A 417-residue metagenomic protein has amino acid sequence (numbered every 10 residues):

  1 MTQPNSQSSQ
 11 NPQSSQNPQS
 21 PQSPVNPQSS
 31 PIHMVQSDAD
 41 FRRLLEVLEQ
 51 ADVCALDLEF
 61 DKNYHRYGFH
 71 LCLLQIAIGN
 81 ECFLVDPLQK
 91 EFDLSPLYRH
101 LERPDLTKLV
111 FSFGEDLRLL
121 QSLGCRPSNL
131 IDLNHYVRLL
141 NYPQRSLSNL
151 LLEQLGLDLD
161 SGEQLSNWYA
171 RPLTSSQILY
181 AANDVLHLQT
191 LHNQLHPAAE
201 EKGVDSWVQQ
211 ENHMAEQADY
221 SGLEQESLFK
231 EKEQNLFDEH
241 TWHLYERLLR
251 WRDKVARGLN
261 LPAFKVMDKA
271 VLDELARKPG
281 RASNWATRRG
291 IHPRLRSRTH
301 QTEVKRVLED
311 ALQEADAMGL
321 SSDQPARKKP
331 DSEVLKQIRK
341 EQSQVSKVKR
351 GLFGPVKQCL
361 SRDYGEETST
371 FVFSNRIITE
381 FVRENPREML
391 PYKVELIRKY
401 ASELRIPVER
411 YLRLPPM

Functional and structural regions predicted by a protein language model:
M1-N5, N26-C54, L58, E409-M417: N-terminal accessory regions of nucleic-acid-interacting proteins
N5-Q28: Compositionally biased, intrinsically disordered low-complexity segments enriched for polar/charged residues
C54-E59, D132, D184: Short acidic catalytic loops
A55, T107-F113: Acidic beta-strand-to-loop metal/phosphate-binding motif
L71, Q75-G79, G114-S166, A170: Metal-dependent phosphoesterase core characteristic of DEDDh/y 3'-5' exonuclease domains
C82, R103-K108: Short active-site oxyanion
L159-D219: Acidic, Mg2+-coordinating catalytic module of metal-dependent nucleases/exonucleases that use a two-metal-ion mechanism
H196-M417: Accessory DNA-binding and partner-docking regions appended to nucleic-acid-acting proteins, especially the terminal
